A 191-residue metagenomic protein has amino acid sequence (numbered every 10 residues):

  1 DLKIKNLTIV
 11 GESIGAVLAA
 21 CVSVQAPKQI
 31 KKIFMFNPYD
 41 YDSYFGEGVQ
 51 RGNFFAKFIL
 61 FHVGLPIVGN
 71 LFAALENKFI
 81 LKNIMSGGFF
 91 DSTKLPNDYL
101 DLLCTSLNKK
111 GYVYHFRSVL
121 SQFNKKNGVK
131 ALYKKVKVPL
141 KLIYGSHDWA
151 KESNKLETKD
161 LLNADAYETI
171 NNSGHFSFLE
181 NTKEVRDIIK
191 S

Functional and structural regions predicted by a protein language model:
D1-L7: Conserved acidic catalytic loop of the alpha/beta-hydrolase fold
G11, G15, A19: Gly/Ala-rich beta-loop-alpha elbow adjacent to hydrolase catalytic centers
V24, K32-I67: Flexible "cap/lid" loop of the alpha/beta hydrolase fold
F45-G48, N70-K134: Conserved alpha/beta-hydrolase catalytic His-Asp/Glu region
V136, L142-Y144: Short beta-strand/loop motif that positions the catalytic acidic residue of the alpha/beta-hydrolase fold
S146-K151: Acidic catalytic loop of the alpha/beta-hydrolase fold
N154-H175: Catalytic histidine neighborhood in serine/cysteine hydrolases with alpha/beta-hydrolase-type architecture
S173-R186: Catalytic histidine-centered segment of alpha/beta-hydrolase-like enzymes
